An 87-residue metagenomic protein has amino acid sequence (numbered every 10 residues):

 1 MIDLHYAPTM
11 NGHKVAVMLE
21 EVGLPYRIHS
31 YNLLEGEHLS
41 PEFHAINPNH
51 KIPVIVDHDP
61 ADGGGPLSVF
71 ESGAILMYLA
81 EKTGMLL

Functional and structural regions predicted by a protein language model:
M1-L87: GST-like domain detector, emphasizing the conserved glutathione-binding G-site in the N-terminal thioredoxin-like
